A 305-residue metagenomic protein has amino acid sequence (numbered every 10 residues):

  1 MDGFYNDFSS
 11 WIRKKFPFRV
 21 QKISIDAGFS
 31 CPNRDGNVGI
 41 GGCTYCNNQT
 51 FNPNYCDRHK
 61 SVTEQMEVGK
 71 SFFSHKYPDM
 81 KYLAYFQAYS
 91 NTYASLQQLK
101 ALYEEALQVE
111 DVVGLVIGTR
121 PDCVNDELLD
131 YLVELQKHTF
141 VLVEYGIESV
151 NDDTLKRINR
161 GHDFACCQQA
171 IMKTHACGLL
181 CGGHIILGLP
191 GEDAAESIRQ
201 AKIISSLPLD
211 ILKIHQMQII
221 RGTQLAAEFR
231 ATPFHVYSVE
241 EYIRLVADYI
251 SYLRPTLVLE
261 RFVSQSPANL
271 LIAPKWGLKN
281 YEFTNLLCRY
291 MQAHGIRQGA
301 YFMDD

Functional and structural regions predicted by a protein language model:
M1-L83: N-terminal [4Fe-4S]-dependent radical SAM core
M1-Q21, I211, I219-D305: Auxiliary Fe-S-binding modules of radical SAM enzymes
Q21-I25, Y82-A84, L115-I117, V141-Y145 (+3 more regions): Hydrophobic faces of well-ordered beta-strands that scaffold small-molecule active sites in alpha/beta enzyme cores
Q49-G69, F73-L96, D111-V124, F140-C167 (+1 more regions): Core AdoMet radical
S61, A94, Q98, I158-C166 (+3 more regions): Alpha-helix N-cap and loop-to-helix initiation/capping positions
F73-H75, Y103-E110, D130-F140, M172-A176: Acidic (Asp/Glu)-rich catalytic clusters
L96-E104, N125-E134, S197: Distinct, well-ordered alpha-helical segments
A165-Q224, E240-V263: Conserved C-terminal portion of the radical SAM core fold that forms the substrate/S-adenosylmethionine-binding
